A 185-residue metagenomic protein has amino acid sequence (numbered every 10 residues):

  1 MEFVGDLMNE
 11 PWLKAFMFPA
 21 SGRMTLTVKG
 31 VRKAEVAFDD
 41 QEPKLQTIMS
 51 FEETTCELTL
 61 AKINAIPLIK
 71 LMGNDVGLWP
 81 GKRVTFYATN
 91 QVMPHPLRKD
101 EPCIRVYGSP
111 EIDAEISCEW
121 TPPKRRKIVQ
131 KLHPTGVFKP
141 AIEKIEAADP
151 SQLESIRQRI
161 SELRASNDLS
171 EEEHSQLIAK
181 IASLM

Functional and structural regions predicted by a protein language model:
M1-R23: OB/S1-fold single-stranded nucleic-acid-binding modules and their adjacent gly/ser/pro-rich low-complexity linkers
F16-P19, D75-L78, H95-P96: A general structural signal for short secondary-structure junctions and capping/turn motifs
A20-K70: Short, contiguous, well-structured surface segments enriched in hydrophobic/aromatic residues
R23, K44, W79-R83, E101: Short connector loops at helix/strand junctions that flank enzyme active sites, especially segments positioning acidic
K70-T85: Short nucleic-acid-contacting surface segments enriched for D/E, G, S/T with interspersed K/R
Q91-C118: OB-fold/S1-family single-stranded nucleic acid-binding modules
S117-M185: Interfaces that engage single-stranded nucleic acids at replication/repair/recombination sites
